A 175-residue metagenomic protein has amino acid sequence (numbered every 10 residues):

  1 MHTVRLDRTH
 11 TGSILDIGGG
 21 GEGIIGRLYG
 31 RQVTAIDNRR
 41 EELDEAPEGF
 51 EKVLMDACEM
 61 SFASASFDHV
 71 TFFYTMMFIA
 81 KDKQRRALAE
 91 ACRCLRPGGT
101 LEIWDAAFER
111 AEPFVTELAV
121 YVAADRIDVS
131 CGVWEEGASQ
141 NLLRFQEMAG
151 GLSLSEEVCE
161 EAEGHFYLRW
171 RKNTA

Functional and structural regions predicted by a protein language model:
M1-T11: Conserved alpha-helix/loop element of class I SAM-dependent methyltransferases that forms part of the SAM/SAH-binding
L15-E59: Class I SAM-dependent methyltransferase SAM/SAH-binding core
C58-V70: A short acidic, Gly/Pro-enriched loop at the edge of an enzyme's catalytic core that lines a small-molecule cofactor
H69-K83: A short SAM/SAH-binding and catalytic strip from SAM-dependent methyltransferases
R85-P97: A short glycine-rich, Lys/Arg-flanked "PGG" loop and its adjoining helix->strand segment in the class I
W104-C159: C-terminal alpha-helical "lid/dimerization" subdomain adjacent to the S-adenosyl-L-methionine
G150-A175: Core SAM-dependent methyltransferase catalytic element
